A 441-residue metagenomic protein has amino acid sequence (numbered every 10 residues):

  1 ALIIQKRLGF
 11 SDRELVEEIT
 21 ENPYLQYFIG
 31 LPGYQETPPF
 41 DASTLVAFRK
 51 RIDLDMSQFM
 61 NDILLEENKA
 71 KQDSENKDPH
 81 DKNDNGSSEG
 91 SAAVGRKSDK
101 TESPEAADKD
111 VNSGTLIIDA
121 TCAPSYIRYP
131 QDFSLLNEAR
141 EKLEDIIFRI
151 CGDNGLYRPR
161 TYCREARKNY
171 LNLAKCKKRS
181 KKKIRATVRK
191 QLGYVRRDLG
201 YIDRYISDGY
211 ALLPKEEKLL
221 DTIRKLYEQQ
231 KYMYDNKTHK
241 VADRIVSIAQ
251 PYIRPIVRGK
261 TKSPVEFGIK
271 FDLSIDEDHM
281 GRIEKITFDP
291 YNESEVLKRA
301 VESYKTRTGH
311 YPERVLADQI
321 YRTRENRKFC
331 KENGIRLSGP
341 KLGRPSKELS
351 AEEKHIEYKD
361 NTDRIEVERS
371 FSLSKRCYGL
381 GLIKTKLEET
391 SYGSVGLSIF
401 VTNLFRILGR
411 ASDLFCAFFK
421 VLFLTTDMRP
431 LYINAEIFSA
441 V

Functional and structural regions predicted by a protein language model:
A1, L15-V16, D41-L45, T115-P124 (+7 more regions): Short, conserved catalytic/metal-binding motifs centered on acidic residues
A1-G9: Alpha-helical support elements that line or immediately flank enzyme active sites and cofactor-binding pockets
I4, C151, L297-R314: Short, basic/hydrophobic alpha-helical segments
P32, E36-Q250: Active-site- or DNA-interface-adjacent structural scaffold in DNA-acting proteins
L65-N68, T308-N361: An internal, acidic/charged active-site-proximal segment that coordinates divalent cations and/or engages
E216-D221, Y227-Y234, H355-V441: Basic, amphipathic alpha-helical segments enriched in Lys/Arg and hydrophobic/aromatic residues
S247-K262: Flexible, glycine/threonine-enriched loop-and-boundary segments that flank and lead into catalytic domains of large
K260-R307: Electropositive, glycine- and tryptophan-enriched low-complexity nucleic-acid-binding patches
